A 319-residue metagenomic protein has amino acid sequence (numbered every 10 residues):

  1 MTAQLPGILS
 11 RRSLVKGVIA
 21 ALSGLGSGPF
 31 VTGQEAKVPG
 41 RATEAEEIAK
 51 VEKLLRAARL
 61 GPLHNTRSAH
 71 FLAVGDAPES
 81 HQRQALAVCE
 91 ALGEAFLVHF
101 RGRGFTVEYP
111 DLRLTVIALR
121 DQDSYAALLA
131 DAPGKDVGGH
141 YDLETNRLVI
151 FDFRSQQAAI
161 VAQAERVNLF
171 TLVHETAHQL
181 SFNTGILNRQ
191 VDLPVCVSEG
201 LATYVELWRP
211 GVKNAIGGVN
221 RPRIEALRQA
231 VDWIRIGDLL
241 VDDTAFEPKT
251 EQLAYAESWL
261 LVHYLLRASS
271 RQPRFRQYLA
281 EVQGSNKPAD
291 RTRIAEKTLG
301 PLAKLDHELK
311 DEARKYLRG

Functional and structural regions predicted by a protein language model:
M1-S10, A20-S23: N-terminal secretory signal peptides
A20, L25-P29, N183, W208 (+1 more regions): Short hydrophobic alpha-helical membrane-anchoring segments
G28-L54: C-terminal segment of N-terminal export signals and the immediately downstream linker at the start of the mature
L60-R189, P194, S285-K297: Juxtacatalytic substrate-recognition/specificity segment
H140-L148, V167, N188-G319: Acidic/His/Gly-enriched intrinsically disordered linker/tail segments that often contain short helix/coil "MoRF-like"
